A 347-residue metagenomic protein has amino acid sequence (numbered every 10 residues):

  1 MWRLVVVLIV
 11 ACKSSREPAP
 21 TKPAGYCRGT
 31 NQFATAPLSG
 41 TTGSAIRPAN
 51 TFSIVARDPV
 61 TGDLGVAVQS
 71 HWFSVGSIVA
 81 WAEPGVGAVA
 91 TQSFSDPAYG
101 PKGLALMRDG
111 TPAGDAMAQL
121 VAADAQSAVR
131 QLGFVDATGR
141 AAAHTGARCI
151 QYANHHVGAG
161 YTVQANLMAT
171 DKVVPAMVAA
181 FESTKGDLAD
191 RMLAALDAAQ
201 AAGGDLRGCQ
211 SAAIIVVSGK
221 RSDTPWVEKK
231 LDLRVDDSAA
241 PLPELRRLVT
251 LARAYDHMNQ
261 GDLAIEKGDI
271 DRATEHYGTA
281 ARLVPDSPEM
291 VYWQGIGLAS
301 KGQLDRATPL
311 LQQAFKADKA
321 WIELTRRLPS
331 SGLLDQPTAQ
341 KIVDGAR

Functional and structural regions predicted by a protein language model:
K13-S15: Bacterial signal peptide processing site
P18, K22-R207, D236-D269, R282: Alpha/propeptide regions of enzymes that mature by internal proteolysis
N259, W293, R327-L328: Canonical tetratricopeptide repeat
D262-L263, I296-G297, S331: Residue-level recognition of tetratricopeptide repeat
P285, K316-A320: Short coil turns that delineate tetratricopeptide repeat
